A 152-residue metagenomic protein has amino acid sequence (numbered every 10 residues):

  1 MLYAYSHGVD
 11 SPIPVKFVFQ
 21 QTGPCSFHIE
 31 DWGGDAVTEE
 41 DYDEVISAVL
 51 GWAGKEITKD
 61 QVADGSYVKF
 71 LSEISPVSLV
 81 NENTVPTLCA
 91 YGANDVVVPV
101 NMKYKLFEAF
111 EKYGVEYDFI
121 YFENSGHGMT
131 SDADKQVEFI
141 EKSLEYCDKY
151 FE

Functional and structural regions predicted by a protein language model:
M1-V37: Primarily recognizes the serine-hydrolase "nucleophile elbow" in alpha/beta-hydrolase and SGNH/GDSL folds
F27, N94-V98, M129: Acidic catalytic loop of the alpha/beta-hydrolase fold
G33-L79: Mobile cap/lid helix-loop segments that gate and shape the active-site cleft of serine hydrolases
N83, L88-Y91, D95: Short beta-strand/loop motif that positions the catalytic acidic residue of the alpha/beta-hydrolase fold
V96-K105, F139: Conserved alpha/beta-hydrolase "acid-adjacent" motif
E111-H127: Catalytic histidine neighborhood in serine/cysteine hydrolases with alpha/beta-hydrolase-type architecture
S125-Q136: Catalytic histidine-centered segment of alpha/beta-hydrolase-like enzymes
K135-E152: Catalytic active-site module of serine/aspartate enzymes centered on a nucleophile-bearing elbow/loop
